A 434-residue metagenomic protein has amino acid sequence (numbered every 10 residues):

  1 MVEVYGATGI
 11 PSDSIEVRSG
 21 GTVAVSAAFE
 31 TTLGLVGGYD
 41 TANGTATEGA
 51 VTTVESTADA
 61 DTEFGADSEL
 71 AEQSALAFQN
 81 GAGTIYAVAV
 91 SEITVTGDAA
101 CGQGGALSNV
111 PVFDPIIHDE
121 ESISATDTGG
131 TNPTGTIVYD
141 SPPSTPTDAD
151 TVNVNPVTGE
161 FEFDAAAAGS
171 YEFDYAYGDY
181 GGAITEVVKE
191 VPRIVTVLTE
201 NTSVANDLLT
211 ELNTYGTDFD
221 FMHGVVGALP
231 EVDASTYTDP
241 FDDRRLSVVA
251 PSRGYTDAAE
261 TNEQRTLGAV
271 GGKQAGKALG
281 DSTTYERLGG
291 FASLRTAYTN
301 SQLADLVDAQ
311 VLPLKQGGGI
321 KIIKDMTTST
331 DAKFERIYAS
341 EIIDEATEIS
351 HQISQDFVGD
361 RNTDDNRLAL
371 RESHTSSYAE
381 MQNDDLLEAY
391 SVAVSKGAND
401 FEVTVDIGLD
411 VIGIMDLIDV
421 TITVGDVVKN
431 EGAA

Functional and structural regions predicted by a protein language model:
M1-N109, F113, I117: Extended assembly-interface regions of large multimeric machines
A28, E372, D384-L386, G397-E402: A structural signal for short secondary-structure junctions
L33-T41, T45-A46, T52-E55, S74-A82 (+6 more regions): A glycine- and small-residue-enriched flexible loop/hinge signal that marks low-structured segments
G83, G169, E388, F401-V405 (+1 more regions): Residues at beta-strand starts and edge strands
V90-N153, A167: Extended beta-strand solenoid/passenger and fiber regions
V154-D164: Strand-loop-strand motifs at the edges of beta-sheets in extracellular beta-sandwich domains
A168-G178, T421: Extended Gly/Ser/Thr-rich low-complexity repeat segments, especially those forming or decorating extracellular
G397-A434: C-terminal edge-of-domain segments
